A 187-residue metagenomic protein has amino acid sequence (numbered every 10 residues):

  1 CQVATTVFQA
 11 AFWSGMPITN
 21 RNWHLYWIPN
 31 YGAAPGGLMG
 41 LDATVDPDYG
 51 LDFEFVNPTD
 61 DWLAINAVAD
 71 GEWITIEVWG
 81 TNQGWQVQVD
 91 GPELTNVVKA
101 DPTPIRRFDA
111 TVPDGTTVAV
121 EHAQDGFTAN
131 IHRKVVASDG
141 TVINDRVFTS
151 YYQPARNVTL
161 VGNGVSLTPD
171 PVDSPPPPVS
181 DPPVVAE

Functional and structural regions predicted by a protein language model:
Q2-E187: Well-ordered beta-sheet/strand-loop patches within structured domains
